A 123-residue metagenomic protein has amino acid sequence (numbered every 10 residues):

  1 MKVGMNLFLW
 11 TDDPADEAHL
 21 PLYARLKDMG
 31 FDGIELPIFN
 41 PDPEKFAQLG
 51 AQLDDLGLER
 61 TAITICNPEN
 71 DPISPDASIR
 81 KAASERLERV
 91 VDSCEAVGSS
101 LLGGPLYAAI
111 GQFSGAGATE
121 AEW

Functional and structural regions predicted by a protein language model:
M1-G4, L53: N-terminal amphipathic alpha-helix/helix-capping segment at the start of soluble metabolic enzymes
V3-L7, D32-L36, R60-I65, L102-G104: Hydrophobic faces of well-ordered beta-strands that scaffold small-molecule active sites in alpha/beta enzyme cores
G4-P14, H19-Y23: Short, Lys/Arg-rich amphipathic segments at extreme N-termini
N6-F8, G33-E35, S74-D76, T119-E120: A short, structure-level motif marking secondary-structure boundaries and short turns
T11-E17, L36-Q48, D71-I73, I110-S114: Acidic-and-aromatic substrate-binding clefts and catalytic sites of carbohydrate-active enzymes
P21-D28, P43-T64, R89-S99: Acidic (Asp/Glu)-rich catalytic clusters
A77-W123: Active-site acidic/histidine proton-transfer and metal-coordination neighborhood in alpha/beta enzyme cores
